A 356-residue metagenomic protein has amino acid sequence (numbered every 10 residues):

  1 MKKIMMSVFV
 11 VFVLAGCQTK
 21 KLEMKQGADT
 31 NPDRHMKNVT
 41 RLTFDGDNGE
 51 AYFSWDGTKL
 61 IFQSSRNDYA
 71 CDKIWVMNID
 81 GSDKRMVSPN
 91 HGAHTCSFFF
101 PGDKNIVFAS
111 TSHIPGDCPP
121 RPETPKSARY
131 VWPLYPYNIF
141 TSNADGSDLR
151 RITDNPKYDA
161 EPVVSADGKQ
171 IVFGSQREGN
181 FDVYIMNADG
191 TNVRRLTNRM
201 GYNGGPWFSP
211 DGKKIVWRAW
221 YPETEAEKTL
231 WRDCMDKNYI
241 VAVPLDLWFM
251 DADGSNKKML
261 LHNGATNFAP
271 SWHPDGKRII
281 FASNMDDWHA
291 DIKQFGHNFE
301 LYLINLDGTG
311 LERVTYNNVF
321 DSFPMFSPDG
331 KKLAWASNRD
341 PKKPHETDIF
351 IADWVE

Functional and structural regions predicted by a protein language model:
A15-G16: C-terminal motif of bacterial Sec signal peptides marking the signal peptidase cleavage site
K21-K37, Y137: Blade/loop signatures of beta-propeller domains
G27, N38-A70: Beta-strand-rich domains and repeat architectures in extracellular enzymes and scaffolds, especially beta-propellers
F44-D47, S64-K73, P89-H94, A109-I139 (+8 more regions): A flexible loop/linker signature enriched in serine peptidases of the S9 family
W55-D56, P101-G102, A166-D167, P210-D211 (+2 more regions): Residue-level detector of Asp-centered blade-edge/turn motifs that repeat once per structural unit in beta-propeller
G57-I61, I106, I171, I215 (+2 more regions): Hydrophobic beta-strand positions that form the internal "hydrophobic ladder" of WD40/Gbeta-like beta-propeller blades
N78-S82, N143-S147, N187-T191, D251-S255 (+2 more regions): Short loop/turn segments that connect beta-strands within beta-propeller blades
